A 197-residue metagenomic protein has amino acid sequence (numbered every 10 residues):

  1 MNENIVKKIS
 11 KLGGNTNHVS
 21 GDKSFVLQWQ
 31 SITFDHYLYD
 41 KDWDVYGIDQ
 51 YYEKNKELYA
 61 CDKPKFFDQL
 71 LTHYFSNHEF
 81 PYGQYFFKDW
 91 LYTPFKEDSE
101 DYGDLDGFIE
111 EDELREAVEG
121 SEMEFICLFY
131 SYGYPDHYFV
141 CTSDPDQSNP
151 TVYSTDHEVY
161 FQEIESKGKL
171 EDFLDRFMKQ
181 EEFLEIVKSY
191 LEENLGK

Functional and structural regions predicted by a protein language model:
M1-G133: A surface-exposed partner-binding patch
N77-K197: Long, low-complexity, intrinsically disordered segments enriched in glycines and aromatic residues
